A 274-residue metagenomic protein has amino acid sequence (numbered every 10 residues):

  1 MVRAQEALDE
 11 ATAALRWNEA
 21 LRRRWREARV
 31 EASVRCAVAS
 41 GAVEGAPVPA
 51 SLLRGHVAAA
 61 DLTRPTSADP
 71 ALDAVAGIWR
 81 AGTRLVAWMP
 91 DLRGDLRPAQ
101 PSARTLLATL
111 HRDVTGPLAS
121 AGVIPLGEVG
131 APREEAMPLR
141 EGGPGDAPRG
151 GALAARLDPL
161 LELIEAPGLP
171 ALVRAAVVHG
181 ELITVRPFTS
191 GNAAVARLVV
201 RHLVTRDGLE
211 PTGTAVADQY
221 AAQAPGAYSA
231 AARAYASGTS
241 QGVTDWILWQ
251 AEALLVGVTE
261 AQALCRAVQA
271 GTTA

Functional and structural regions predicted by a protein language model:
M1-A274: FIC/Doc superfamily catalytic core
